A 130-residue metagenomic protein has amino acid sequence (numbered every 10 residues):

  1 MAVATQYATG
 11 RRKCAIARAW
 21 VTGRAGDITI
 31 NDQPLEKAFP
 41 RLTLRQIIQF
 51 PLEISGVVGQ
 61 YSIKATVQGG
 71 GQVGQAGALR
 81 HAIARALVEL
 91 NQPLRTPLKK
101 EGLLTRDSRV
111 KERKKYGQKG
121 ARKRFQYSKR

Functional and structural regions predicted by a protein language model:
A2-K13, A17-Q68, V73, G77-R130: Structured, basic alpha/beta domains of bacterial-type, RNA-associated proteins
